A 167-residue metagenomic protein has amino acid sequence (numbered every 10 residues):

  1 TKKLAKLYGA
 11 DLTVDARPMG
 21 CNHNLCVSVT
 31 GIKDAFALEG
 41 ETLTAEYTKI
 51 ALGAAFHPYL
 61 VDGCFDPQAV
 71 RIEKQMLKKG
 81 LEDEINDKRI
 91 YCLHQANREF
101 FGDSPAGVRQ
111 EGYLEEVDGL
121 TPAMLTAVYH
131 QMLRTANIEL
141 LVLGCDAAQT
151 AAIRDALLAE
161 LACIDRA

Functional and structural regions predicted by a protein language model:
K2-A167: Charge-rich, well-structured scaffold segments of protease-associated domains
